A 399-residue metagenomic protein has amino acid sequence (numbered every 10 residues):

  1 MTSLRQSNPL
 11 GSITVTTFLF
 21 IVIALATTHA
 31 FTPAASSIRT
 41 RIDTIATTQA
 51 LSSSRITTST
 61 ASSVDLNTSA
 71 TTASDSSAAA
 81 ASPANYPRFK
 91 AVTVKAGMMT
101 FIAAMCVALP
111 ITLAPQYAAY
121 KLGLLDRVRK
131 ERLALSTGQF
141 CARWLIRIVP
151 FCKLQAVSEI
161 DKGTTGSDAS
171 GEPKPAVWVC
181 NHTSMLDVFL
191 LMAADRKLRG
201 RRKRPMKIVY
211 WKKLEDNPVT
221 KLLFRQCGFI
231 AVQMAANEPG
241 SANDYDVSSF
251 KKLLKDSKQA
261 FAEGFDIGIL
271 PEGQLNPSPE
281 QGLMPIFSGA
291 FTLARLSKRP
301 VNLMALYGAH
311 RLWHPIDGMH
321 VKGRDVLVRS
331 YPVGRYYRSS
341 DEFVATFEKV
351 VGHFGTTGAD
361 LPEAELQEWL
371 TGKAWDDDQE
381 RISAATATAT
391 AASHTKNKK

Functional and structural regions predicted by a protein language model:
S3-R39: N-terminal chloroplast transit peptides
A30, A156, I208-V209, S330: Generic preference for hydrophobic
I42-R127, D378-K399: N-terminal plastid-targeting presequences
S69, S241-K399: Non-catalytic C-terminal accessory region of glycerolipid acyltransferases and related lyso-lipid remodeling enzymes
A78-V177, H182-S184, F189-L190: Membrane-anchoring hydrophobic helices of lipid-metabolizing enzymes
L124-A134, S170-D244: Catalytic core of membrane glycerolipid acyltransferases/transacylases, capturing the structured, soluble-facing
T137-L145, Y210, T220-L223, L253 (+1 more regions): Hydrophobic alpha-helical segments of integral membrane proteins, encompassing both true transmembrane helices
L145-I146, L191, F224, A294 (+1 more regions): Structural element of the ATP-grasp superfamily
